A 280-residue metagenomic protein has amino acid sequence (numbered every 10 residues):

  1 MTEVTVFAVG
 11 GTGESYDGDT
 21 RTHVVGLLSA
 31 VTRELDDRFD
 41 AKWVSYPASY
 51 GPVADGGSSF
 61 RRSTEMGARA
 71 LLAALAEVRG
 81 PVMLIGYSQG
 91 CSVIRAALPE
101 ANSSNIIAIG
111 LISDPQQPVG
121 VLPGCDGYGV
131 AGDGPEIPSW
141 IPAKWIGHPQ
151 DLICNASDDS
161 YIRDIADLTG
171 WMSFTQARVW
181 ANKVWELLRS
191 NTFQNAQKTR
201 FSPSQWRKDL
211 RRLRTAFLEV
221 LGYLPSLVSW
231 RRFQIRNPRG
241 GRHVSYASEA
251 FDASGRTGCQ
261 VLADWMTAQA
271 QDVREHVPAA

Functional and structural regions predicted by a protein language model:
M1-V6: Extreme N-terminal starter segment of soluble prokaryotic enzymes
A8-A54, S58, R62-R79, P99-A280: Surface cap/lid and interfacial helix-loop subdomains adjacent to catalytic sites that gate substrate access
L84-R95: Gly/Ala-rich beta-loop-alpha elbow adjacent to hydrolase catalytic centers
